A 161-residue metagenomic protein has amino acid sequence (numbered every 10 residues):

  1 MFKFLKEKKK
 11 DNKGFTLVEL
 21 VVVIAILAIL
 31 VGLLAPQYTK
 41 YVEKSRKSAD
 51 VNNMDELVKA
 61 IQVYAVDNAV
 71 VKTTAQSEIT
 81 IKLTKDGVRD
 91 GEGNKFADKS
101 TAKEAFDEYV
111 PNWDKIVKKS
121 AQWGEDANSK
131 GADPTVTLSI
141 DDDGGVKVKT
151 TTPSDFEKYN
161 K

Functional and structural regions predicted by a protein language model:
M1-K13: N-terminal leader/signal peptides at the extreme start of proteins
E7, G32-A35, K44-K47: Short, conserved catalytic or interaction motifs in soluble domains
N12-Y38: N-terminal single-pass transmembrane signal-anchor helix
K40-V58: Aliphatic-rich helix starts adjacent to a transmembrane/signal segment
K59-K82: Alpha-helix exit/C-cap motif
T80-E104, Q122-T135: Surface-exposed intrinsically disordered loops and tails
N112-K161: Short, surface-exposed interaction loops/tails
